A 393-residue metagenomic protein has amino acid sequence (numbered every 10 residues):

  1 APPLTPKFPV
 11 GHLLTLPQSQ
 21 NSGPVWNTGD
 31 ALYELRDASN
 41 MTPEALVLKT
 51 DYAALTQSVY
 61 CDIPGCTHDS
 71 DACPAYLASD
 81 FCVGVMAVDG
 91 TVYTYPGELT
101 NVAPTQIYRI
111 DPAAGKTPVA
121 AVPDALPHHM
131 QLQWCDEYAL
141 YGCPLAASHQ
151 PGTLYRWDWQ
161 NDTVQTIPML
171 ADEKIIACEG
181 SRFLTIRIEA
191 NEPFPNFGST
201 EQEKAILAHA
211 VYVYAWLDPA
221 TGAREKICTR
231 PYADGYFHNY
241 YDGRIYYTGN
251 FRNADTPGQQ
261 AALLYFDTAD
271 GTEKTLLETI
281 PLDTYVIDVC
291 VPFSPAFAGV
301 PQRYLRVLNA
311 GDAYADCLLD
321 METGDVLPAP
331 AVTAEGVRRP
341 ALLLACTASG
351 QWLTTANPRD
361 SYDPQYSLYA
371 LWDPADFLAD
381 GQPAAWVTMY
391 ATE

Functional and structural regions predicted by a protein language model:
P2-L16, T42-S70, V102-P123, S148-M169 (+4 more regions): Surface-exposed loop/turn elements that mediate protein-protein interactions on large endomembrane-trafficking
P3-D30, R36: Extracytoplasmic low-complexity, Pro/Thr/Ser/Ala/Gly-rich segments that lie immediately after a secretion/anchoring
T15-N27, D69-A87, L126-E137, M169-S181 (+4 more regions): Repeated scaffold domains used in trafficking and secretory/extracellular systems, primarily beta-propellers
W26-N27, M41, M86, N101 (+11 more regions): Residue-level signal for WD-repeat beta-propeller blades
Y33-L35, Y93-P96, Y141-C143, F183-R187 (+3 more regions): Residue position within the beta-strands of beta-propeller blades
L35-D37, L140-G142, E192-P193, D288 (+4 more regions): Extracytoplasmic/periplasmic ligand-binding sensor domains of two-pass membrane signal-transduction receptors
A38, E98, L145-A146, E189-A190 (+3 more regions): Residue-level signature of beta-propeller blades and closely related beta-rich strand-turn architectures in secreted
V83-Y155: A generic tandem-repeat structural signature
